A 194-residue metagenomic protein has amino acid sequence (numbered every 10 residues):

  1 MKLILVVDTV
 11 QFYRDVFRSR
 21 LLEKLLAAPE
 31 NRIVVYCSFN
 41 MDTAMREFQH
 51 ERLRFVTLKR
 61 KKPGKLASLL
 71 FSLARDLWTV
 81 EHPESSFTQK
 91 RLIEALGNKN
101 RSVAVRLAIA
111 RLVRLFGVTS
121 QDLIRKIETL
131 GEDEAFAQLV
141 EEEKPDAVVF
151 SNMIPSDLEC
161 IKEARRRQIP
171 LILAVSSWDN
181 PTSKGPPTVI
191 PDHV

Functional and structural regions predicted by a protein language model:
I4, R91, A137-P155: Short N-terminal targeting/anchoring amphipathic segment
V7-S19, W78, F150: A short, glycine/small-residue-rich beta-strand->loop->alpha-helix junction that serves as a flexible
Y13-D15, M41-M45, S156-C160, N180-T182: Short, well-ordered alpha-helical microsegments
R20-N31: A short, Lys/Arg-enriched amphipathic alpha-helix followed by its capping loop at the start of a domain
L25, V35, D192-V194: A short beta-strand/loop micro-motif in the catalytic core of glycosyltransferases that engages the nucleotide-sugar
L26-A27, Q49, R165: Anion (oxyanion) recognition and catalysis
V34-D133: Conserved N-terminal ligand/cofactor-binding loop architecture of enzyme catalytic domains
I124-G131, A147, S151, K162-V194: Active-site-proximal region of nucleotide-activated glycan assembly enzymes, centered on histidine/acidic-rich loops
